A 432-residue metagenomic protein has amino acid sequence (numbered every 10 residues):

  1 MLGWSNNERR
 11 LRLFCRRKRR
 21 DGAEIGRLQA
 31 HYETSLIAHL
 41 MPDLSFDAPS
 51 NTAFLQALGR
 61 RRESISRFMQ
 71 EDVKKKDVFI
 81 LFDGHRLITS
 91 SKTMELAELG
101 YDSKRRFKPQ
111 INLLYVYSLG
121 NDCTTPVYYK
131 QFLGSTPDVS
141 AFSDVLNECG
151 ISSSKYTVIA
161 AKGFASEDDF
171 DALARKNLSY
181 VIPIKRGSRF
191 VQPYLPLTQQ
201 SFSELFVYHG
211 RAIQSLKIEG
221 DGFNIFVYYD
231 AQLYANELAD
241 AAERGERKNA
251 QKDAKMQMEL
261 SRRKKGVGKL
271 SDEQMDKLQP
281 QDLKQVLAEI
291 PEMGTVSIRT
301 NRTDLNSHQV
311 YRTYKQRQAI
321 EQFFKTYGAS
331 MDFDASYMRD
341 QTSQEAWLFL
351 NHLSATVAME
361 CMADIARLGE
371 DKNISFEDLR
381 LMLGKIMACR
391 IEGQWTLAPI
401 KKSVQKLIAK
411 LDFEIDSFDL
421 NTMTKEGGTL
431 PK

Functional and structural regions predicted by a protein language model:
L2-K432: Anion-binding and metal-coordination hotspots
